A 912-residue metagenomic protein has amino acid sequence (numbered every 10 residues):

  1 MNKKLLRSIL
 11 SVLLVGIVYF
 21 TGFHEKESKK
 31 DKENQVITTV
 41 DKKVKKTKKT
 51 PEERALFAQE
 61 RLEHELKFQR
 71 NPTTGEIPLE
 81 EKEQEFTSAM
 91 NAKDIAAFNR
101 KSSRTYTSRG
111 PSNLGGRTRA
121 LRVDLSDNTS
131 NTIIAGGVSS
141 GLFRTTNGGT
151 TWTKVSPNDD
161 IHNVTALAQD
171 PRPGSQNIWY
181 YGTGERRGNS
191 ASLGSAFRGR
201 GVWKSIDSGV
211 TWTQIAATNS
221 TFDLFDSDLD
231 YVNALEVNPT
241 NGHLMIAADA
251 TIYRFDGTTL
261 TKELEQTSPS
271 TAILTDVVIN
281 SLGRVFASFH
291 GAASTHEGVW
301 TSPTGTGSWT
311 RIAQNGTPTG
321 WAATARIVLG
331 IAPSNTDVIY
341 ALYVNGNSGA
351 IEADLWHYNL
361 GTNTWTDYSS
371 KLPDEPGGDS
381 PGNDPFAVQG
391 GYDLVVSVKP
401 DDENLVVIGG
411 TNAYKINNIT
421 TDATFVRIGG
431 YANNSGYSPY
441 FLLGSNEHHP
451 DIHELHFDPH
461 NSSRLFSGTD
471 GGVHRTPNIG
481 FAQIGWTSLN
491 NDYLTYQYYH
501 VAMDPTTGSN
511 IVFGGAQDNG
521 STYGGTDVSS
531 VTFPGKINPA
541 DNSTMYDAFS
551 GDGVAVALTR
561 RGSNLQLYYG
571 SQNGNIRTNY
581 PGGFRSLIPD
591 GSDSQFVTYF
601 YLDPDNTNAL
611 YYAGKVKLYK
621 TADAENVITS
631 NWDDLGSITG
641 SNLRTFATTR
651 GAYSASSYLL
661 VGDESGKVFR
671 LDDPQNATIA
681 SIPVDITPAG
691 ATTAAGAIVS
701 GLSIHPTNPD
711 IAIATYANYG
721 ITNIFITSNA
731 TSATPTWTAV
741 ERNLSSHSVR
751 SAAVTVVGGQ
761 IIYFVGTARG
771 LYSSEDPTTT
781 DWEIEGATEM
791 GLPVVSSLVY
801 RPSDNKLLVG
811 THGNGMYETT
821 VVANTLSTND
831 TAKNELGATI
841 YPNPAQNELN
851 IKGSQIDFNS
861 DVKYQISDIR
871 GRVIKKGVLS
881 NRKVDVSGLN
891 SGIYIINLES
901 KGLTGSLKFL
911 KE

Functional and structural regions predicted by a protein language model:
M1-K32, T145, T828-T831, T904-S906: Bacterial Sec-dependent N-terminal signal peptides
N2-K3, R7-S11, I17, V164 (+15 more regions): Generic N-terminal initiation segments characterized by hydrophobic and/or small/turn-forming residues
S11-L14, S208, G305, D857 (+1 more regions): Intrinsically disordered, low-complexity serine/threonine-rich segments
L13-G16, L329, V396, A823 (+3 more regions): N-terminal non-cleavable signal-anchor helices
L14-I17, Q35, K43, D861 (+1 more regions): Detector for intrinsically disordered, low-structure N-terminal pre-sequences
D31-K42, K48-A823: Beta-propeller blade termini and top-face loops
V821-E835: Low-complexity, Pro/Thr/Ser/Gly/Ala-rich linker/spacer regions in secreted, extracellular modular proteins
T831-Y841, A845-E912: C-terminal outer-membrane/trafficking sorting elements
